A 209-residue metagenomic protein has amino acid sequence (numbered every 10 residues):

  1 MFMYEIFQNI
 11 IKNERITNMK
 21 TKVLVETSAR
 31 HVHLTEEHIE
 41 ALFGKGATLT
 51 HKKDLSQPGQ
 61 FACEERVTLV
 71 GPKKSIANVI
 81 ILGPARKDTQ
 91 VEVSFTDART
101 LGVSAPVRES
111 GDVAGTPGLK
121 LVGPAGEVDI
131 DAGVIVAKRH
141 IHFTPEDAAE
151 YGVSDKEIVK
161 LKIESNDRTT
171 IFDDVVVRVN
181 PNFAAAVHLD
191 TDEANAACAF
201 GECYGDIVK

Functional and structural regions predicted by a protein language model:
M1-N18: Short, Lys/Arg-enriched N-terminal segments with co-localized hydrophobic residues within the first ~10-30 amino acids
K20-K22: Extreme N-terminal starter segment of soluble prokaryotic enzymes
L24-E26, H31-P72, A77-P124, D129-K156 (+2 more regions): Short beta-strand-centered segments at strand-helix junctions
T169-I171: Short coil-to-beta-strand transition motifs
I207-K209: Short beta-strand-to-coil "C-cap" segments at the C-terminal boundary of structured domains/repeats, marking
